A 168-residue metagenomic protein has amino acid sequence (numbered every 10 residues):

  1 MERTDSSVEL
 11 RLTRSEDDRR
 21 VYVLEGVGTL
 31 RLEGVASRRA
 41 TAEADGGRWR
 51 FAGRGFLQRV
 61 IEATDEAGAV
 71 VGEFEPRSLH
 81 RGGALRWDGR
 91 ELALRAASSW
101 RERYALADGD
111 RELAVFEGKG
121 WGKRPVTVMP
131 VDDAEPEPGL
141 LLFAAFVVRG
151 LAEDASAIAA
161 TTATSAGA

Functional and structural regions predicted by a protein language model:
M1-H80, K119-A168: N-terminal targeting and processing segments
E25, A44, W87, A107-G109: Active-site beta-strand termini and strand-to-loop segments that position acidic
G72-R101: Short, solvent-exposed interaction modules
E91, A114, A157-I158: Short, charged low-complexity intrinsically disordered segments located at boundaries of structured domains
R95-P125, D133, P138-L140: Conserved, surface-exposed functional patches that form binding/active-site neighborhoods
